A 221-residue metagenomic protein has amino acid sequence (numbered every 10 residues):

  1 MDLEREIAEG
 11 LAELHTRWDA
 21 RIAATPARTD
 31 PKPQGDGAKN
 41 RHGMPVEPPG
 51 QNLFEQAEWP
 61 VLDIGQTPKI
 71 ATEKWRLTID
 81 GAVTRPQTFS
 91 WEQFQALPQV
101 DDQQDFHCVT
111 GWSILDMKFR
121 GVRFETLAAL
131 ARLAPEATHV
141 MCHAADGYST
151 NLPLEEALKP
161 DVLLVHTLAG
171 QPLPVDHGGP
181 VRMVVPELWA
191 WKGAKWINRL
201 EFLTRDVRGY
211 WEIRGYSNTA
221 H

Functional and structural regions predicted by a protein language model:
D2-H221: Structured, non-membrane catalytic/scaffold regions adjacent to prosthetic-group chemistry
